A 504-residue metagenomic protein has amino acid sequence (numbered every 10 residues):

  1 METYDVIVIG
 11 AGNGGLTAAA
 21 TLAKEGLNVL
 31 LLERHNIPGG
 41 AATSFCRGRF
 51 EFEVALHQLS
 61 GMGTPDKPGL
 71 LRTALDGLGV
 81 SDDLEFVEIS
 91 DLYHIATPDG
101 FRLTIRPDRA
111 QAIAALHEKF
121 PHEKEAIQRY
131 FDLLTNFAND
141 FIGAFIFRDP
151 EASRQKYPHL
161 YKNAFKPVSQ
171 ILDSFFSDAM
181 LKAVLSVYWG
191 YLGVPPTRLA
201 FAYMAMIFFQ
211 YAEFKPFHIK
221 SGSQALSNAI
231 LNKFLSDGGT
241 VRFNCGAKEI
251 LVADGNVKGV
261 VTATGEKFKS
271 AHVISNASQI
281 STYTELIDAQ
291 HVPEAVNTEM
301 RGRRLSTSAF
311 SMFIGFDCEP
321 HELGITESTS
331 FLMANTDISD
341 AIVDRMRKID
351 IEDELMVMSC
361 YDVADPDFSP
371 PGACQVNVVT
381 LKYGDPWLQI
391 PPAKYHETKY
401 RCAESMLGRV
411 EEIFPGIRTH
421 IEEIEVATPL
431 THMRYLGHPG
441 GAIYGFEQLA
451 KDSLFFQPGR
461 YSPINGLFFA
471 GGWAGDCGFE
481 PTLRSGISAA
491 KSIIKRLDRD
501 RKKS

Functional and structural regions predicted by a protein language model:
M1-V6, K24-E25, L449-K451, R501-S504: Extreme N-terminal leader/targeting segments of oxidoreductases
E2-L133: N-terminal glycine-rich phosphate/pyrophosphate-binding loop and immediately adjacent elements
P98-L199: Rossmann-like flavin
D178, K182-P195, F209, E352-S359 (+1 more regions): A glycine-rich dinucleotide-binding beta-alpha-beta segment and adjacent secondary-structure elements that constitute
F208-V257, V261: Helical element adjacent to the flavin cofactor pocket in flavoenzyme catalytic cores
K248-P370: Mid-domain catalytic core of redox enzymes that form a hydrophobic substrate pocket/lid adjacent to a catalytic redox
E354-E447: FAD-dependent oxidoreductase catalytic-site/capping-region signature
G472-I493: A conserved FAD-binding loop/helix module that cradles the flavin
